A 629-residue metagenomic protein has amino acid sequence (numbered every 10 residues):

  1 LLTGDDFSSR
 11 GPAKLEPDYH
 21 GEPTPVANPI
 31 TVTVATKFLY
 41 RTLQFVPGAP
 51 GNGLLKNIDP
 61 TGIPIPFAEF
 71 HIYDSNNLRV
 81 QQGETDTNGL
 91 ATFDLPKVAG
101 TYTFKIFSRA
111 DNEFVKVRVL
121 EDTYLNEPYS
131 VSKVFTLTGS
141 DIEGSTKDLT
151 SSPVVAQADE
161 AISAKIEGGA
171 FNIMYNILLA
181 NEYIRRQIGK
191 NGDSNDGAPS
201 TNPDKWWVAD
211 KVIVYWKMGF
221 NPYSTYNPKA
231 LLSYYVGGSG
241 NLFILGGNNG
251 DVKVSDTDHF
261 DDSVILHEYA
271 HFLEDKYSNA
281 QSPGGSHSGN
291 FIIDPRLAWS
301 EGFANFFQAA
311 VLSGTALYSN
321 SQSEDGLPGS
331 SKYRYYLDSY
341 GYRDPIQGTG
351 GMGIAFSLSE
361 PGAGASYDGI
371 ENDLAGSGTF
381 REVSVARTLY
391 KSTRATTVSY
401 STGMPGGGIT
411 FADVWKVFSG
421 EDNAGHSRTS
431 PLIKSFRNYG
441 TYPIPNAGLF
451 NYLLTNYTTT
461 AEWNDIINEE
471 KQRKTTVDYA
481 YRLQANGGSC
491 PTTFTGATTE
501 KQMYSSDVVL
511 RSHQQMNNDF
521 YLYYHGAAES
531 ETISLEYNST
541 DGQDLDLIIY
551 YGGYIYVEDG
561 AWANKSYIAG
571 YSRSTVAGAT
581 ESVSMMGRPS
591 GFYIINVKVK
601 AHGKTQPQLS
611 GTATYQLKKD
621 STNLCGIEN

Functional and structural regions predicted by a protein language model:
R41-N76, G542-D546: Short, ordered, surface-exposed loop/turn motifs in non-cytosolic proteins
Y73-T92, T575: Short, acidic Ser/Thr/Gly-rich low-complexity loop/linker segments typical of extracellular and cell-surface proteins
A99-E121: A short, solvent-exposed beta-strand micro-motif common in secreted/extracellular proteins
F171-I244: Auxiliary, metal-adjacent structural segments of Zn-dependent hydrolase domains
G246-I265: Short pre-active-site segment immediately N-terminal to the catalytic Zn-binding motif
S263-N279, E301-N305, A309: Active-site recognition of the HExxH zinc-binding catalytic motif
Q281-T532: Replace "(M1/M4/M9/M12/WLM)" with "(e.g., M1/M4/M8/M9/M12/M26/WLM)" and add "not limited to" to clarify scope
L483, G488, F494-G496, F520-H525 (+2 more regions): C-terminal edge strands of extracellular/lumenal beta-sandwich accessory domains
